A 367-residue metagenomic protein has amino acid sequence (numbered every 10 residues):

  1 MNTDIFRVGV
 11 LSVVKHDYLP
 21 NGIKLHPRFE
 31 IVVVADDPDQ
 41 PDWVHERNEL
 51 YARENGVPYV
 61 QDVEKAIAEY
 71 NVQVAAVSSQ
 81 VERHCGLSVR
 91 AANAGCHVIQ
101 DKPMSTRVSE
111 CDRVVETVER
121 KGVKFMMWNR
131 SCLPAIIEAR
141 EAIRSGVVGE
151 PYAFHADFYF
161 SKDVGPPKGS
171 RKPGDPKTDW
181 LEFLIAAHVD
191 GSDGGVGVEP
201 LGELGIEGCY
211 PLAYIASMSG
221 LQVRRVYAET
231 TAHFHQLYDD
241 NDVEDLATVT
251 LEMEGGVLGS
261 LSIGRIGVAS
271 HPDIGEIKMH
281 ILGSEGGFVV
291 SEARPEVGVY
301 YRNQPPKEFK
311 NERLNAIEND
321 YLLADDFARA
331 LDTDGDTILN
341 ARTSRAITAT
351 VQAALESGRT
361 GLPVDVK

Functional and structural regions predicted by a protein language model:
M1-E54: N-terminal Rossmann-like dinucleotide-binding module
M1-N2, V74-A76, D112, F327-K367: C-terminal helix-rich "cap/oligomerization" subdomain common to oxidoreductases
V14, C132-D239, G361: Predominantly a Rossmann-like dinucleotide-binding segment in NAD(P)-dependent oxidoreductases
N55-T117: Beta-loop-alpha module in the N-terminal Rossmann-like domain of NAD(P)-dependent dehydrogenases, especially those
V57, P173-L184, M253, A269-H271 (+1 more regions): C-terminal glycine/acidic-rich active-site capping loop/insertion
Q61, Q100, F125-M127, H155 (+1 more regions): Hydrophobic residues in well-ordered beta-strands that form the structural core
R113-R130, E150-F154: Rossmann-fold dehydrogenase core element
I206-R294, L322-T333: Contiguous beta-strand/loop segments that form the cofactor/metal-binding neighborhood of enzyme cores
